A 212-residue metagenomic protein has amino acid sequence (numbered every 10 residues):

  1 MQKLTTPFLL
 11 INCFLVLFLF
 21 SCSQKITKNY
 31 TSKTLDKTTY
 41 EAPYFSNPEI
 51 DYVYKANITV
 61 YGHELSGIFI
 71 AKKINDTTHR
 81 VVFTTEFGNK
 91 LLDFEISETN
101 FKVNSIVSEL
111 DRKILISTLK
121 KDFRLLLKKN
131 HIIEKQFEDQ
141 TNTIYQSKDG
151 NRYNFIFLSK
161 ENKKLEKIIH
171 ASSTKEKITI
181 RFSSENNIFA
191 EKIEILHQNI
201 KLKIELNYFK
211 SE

Functional and structural regions predicted by a protein language model:
Q2-I11: Bacterial N-terminal signal peptides that target proteins for export
F18-S21: C-terminal motif of bacterial Sec signal peptides marking the signal peptidase cleavage site
S23-I26: Bacterial signal peptide processing site
Y44-Y61: A short, Trp-centered hydrophobic/proline-enriched beta-strand micro-motif
A56-V60, L65-N89: N-terminal beta-strand/beta-hairpin edge segment
F83-F87, I96-N100, S105-E109, H197 (+1 more regions): A mature extracytoplasmic/lumenal domain signature
K102-H131: Acidic/charged, solvent-exposed loop-and-adjacent secondary-structure segments enriched in E/D, K/R, S/T, and G/P
T141-E212: Gly/Pro-enriched, hydrophobic low-complexity segments that function as extracytoplasmic propeptides/linkers
